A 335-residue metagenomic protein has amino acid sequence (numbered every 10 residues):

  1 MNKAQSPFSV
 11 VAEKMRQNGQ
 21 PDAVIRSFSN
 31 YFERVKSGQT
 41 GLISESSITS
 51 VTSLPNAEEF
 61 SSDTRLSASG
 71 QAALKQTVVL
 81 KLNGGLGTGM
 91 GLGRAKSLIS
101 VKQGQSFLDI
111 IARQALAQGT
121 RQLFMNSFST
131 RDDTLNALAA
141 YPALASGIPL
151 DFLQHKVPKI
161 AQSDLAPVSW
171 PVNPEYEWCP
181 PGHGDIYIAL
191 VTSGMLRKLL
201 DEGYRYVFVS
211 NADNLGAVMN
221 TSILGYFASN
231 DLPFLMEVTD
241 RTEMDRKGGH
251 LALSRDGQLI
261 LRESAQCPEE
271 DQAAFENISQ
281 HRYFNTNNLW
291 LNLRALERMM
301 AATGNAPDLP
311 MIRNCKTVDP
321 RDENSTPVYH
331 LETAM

Functional and structural regions predicted by a protein language model:
M1-L150, P158-I160, P171-Y176, Y187 (+3 more regions): N-terminal glycine-rich phosphate-binding loop and ensuing alpha1 helix
S67-A73, L196-Y204, A274-S279: A short acidic-Thr-Gly-centered motif at the start of a beta-strand
Q76-L80, S97, T120-F124, P149-D151 (+5 more regions): Beta-sheet entry/capping signal
N83-G84, A212, L293: Residues immediately flanking
Y141, L190-S193, P268, T303: Alpha-helix boundary/capping residues
L144-K247: Conserved beta-loop-beta/alpha segment of the NTase-like Rossmann-fold superfamily that binds/positions NTPs
G203-F208, G216-N220, G225-M335: Catalytic core of tubulin tyrosine ligase-like
